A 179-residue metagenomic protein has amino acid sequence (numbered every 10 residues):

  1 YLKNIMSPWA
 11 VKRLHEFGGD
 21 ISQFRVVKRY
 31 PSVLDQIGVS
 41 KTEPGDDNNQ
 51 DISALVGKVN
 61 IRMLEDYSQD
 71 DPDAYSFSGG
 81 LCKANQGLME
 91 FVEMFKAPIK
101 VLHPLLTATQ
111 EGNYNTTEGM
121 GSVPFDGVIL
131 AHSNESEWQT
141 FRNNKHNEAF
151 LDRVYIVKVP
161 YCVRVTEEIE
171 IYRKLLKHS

Functional and structural regions predicted by a protein language model:
Y1-S179: Conserved ASCE/P-loop NTPase catalytic core
